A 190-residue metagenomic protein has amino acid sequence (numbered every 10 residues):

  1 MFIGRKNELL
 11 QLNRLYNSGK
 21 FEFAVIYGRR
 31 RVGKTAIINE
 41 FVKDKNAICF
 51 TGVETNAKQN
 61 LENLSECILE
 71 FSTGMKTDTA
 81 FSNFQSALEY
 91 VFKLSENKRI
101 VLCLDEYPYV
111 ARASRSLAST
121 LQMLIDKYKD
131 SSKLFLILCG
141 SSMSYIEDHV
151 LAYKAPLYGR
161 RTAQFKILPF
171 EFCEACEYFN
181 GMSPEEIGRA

Functional and structural regions predicted by a protein language model:
M1-R189: Phosphate-binding site recognition
